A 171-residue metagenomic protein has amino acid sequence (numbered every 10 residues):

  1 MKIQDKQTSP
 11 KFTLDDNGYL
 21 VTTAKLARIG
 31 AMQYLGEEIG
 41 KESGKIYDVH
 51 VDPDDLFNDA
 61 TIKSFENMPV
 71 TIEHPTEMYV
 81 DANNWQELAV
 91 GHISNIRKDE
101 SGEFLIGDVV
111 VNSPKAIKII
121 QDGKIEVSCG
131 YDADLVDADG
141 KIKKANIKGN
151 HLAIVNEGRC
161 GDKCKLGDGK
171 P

Functional and structural regions predicted by a protein language model:
M1-K63: Polar/acidic, low-complexity leader/linker segments enriched in S/T/G and N/D
T8-F12, N83-E100: Short amphipathic beta-strand and strand-loop transition segments with alternating hydrophobic
T13-L14, I72-T76, D137: Short acidic, glycine-rich loop/turn motifs
G30-M32, N67, L88-G91, H151: Glycine-centered flexibility motif
Y34-V49, M78-W85, I96-D99, D137-K141: Low-complexity, polar-biased intrinsically disordered regions enriched in Pro/Ser/Thr/Gly
Y47-V49, N58, E66-N83, V127: Short conserved beta-strand and strand-loop elements enriched in small hydrophobics with frequent Asp/Gly
P53, D59-S64, W85-E87, I125 (+1 more regions): Acidic low-complexity intrinsically disordered segments
G91-P171: Residue microenvironments linked to proteolytic maturation and disulfide-stabilized extracellular modules
